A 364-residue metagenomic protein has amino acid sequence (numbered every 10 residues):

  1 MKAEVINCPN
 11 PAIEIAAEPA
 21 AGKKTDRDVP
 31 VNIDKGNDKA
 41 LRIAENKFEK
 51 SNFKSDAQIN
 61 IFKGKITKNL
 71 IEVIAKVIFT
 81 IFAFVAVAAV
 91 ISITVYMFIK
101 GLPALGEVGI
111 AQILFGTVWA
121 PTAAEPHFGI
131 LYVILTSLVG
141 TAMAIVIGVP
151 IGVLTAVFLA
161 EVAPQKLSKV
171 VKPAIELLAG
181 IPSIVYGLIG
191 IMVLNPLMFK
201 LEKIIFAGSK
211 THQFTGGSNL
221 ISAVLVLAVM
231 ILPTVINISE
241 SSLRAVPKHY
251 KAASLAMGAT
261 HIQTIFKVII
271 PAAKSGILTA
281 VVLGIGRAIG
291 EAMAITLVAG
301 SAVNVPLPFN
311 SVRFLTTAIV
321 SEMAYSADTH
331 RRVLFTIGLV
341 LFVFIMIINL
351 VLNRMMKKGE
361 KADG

Functional and structural regions predicted by a protein language model:
M1-A83, L352-G364: Transmembrane alpha-helical segments of polytopic membrane transport and secretion proteins
E107-L131, L188-V229, A299: Membrane-interfacial helix termini and adjacent extracytoplasmic/periplasmic loops of multi-pass transporters
I130-F158: Transmembrane alpha-helix signature in integral membrane proteins
I145, V149, V157-F158, H212-A256 (+3 more regions): Membrane-cytosol interface at the C-terminal ends of specific transmembrane alpha-helices in multi-pass membrane
I151-G190, G364: Cytoplasmic-entry segments and transmembrane alpha-helices of multi-pass inner-membrane transporters
L177, I181, V235-S239, H261-T296: Transmembrane alpha-helices
E240-R244, K248, A324-G364: C-terminal transmembrane helix and the adjacent membrane-cytosol boundary/short C-terminal tail of inner/organellar
I285-T329: Glycine-rich helix-loop "coupling/hinge" segments at transmembrane-helix boundaries in multipass transporters
